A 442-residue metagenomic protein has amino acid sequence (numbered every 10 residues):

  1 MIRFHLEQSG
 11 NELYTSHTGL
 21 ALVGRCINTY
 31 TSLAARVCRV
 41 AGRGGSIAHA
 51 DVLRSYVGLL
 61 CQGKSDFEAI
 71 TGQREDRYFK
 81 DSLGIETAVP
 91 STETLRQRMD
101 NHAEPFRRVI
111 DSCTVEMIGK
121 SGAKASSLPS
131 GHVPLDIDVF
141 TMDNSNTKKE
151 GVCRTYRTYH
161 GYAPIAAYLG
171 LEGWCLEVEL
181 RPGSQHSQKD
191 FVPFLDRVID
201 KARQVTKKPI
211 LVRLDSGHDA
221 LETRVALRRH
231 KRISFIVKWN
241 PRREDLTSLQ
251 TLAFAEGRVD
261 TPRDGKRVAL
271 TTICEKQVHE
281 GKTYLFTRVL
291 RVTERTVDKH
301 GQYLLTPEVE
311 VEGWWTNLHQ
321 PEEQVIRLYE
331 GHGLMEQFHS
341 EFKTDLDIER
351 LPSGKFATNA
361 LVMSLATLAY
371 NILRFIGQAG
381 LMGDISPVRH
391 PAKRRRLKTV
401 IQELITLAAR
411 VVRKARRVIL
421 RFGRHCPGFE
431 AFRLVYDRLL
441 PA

Functional and structural regions predicted by a protein language model:
M1-H160, A166-H186, F191-V205, R229 (+1 more regions): Dynamic "connector" segments at or just before major functional cores
M1-R3, T31-R36, R74-F79, L304-E310 (+3 more regions): Short acidic (Asp/Glu) and glycine-rich catalytic loops that position anionic groups and cofactors
I2-H5, S234-T344, A431-A442: An anionic, glycine-rich sequence signature occurring as long contiguous blocks
S55-Y56, I70, S91, L95 (+8 more regions): Short, conserved catalytic/metal-binding motifs centered on acidic residues
I70, E75, E322-L361, L365 (+1 more regions): Short amphipathic alpha-helical "interface-anchor" segments enriched in bulky aromatics
V212-A220, P241-R243, A357: Acidic, metal-coordinating catalytic cores used for nucleic-acid/nucleotide bond scission and strand-transfer chemistry
R224-I233: Short, surface-exposed basic-aromatic patches at helix termini and helix-loop junctions that form
E349-L381, I385-V418, H425: Basic, amphipathic alpha-helical segments enriched in Lys/Arg and hydrophobic/aromatic residues
